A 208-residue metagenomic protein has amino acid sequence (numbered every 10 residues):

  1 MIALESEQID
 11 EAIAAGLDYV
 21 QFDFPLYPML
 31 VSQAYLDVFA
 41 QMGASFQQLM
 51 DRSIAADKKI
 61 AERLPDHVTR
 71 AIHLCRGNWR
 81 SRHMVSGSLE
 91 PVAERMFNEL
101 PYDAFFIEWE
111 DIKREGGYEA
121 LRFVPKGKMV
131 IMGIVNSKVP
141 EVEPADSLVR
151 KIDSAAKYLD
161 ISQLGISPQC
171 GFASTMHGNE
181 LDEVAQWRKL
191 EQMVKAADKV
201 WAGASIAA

Functional and structural regions predicted by a protein language model:
M1-A208: Domain-level signal for soluble alpha/beta catalytic cores
